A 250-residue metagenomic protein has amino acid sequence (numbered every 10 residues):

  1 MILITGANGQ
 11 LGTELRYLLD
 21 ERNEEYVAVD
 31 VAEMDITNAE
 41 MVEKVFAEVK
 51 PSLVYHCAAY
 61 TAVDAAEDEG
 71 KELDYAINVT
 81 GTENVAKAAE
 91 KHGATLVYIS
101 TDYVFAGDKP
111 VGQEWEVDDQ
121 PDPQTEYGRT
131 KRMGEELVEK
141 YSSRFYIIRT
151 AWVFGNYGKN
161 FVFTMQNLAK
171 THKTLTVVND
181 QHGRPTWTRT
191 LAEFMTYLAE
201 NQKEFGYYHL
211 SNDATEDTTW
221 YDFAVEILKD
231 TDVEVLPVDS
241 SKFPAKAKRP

Functional and structural regions predicted by a protein language model:
M1-E21: N-terminal Rossmann NAD(P)H-binding glycine-rich loop of SDR-like oxidoreductase domains
T5, V29, V54-A58, L96-D102 (+2 more regions): SDR active-site strand-loop-helix element
D20-K44: Adenosine-cofactor binding site in Rossmann-like domains, unifying the SAM/SAH pocket of S-adenosylmethionine-dependent
E40-I77: NAD(P)H-binding glycine-rich loop region in Rossmannoid oxidoreductase-like domains and their noncatalytic homologs
V54, D68-V97: NAD(P)-cofactor binding segment of oxidoreductase domains
A76, T80-N84, K91, V104-I148 (+1 more regions): Catalytic helix-loop patch of NAD(P)-dependent Rossmann-fold dehydrogenases
E136-G183, T188-Y197: NAD(P)-dependent short-chain dehydrogenase/reductase
F194-M195, N201-K246: Mid/C-terminal beta-alpha module of Rossmann-like enzyme folds, strongest in SDR-family dehydrogenases/epimerases
